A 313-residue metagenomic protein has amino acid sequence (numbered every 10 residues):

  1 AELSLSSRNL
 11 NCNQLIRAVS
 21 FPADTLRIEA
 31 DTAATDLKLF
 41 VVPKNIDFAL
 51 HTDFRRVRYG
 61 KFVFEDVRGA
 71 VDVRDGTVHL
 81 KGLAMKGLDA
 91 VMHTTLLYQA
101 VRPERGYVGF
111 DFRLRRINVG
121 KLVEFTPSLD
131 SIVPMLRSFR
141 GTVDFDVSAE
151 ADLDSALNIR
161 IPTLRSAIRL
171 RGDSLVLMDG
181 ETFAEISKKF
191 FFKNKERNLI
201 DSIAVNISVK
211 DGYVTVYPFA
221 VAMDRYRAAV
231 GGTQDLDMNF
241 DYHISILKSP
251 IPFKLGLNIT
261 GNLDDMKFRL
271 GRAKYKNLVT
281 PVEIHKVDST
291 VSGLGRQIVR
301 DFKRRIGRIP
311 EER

Functional and structural regions predicted by a protein language model:
A1-L83, G87-S202, V209, G231-R313: Membrane-proximal interfacial segments on either side of biological membranes
V209-D237: Extended serine/threonine-enriched, polar tracts that run as long, contiguous segments within proteins
